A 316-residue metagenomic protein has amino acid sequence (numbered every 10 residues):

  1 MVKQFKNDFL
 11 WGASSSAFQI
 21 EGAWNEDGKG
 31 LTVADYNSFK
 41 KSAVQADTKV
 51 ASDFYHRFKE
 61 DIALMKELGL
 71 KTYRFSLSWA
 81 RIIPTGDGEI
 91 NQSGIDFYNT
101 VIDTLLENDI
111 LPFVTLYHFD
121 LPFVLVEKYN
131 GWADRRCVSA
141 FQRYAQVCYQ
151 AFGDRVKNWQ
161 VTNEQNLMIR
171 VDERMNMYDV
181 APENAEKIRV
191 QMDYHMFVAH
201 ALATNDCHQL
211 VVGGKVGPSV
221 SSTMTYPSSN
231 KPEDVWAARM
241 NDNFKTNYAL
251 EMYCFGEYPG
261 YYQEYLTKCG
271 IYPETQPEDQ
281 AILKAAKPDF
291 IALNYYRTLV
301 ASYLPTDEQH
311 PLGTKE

Functional and structural regions predicted by a protein language model:
V2-S42, T85-G86, I95-E316: Active-site region of glycoside hydrolase catalytic domains
E21-Y98: Active-site-adjacent substrate/metal-binding segments within catalytic domains of carbohydrate-active enzymes
